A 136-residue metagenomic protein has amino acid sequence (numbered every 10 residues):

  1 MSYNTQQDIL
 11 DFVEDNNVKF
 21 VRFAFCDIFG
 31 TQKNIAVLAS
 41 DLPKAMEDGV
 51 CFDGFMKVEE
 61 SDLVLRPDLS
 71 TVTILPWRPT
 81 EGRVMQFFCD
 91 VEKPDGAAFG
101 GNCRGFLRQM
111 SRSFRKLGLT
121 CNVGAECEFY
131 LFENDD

Functional and structural regions predicted by a protein language model:
M1-D136: ATP/Mg2+-dependent ligation/transfer catalytic cores
